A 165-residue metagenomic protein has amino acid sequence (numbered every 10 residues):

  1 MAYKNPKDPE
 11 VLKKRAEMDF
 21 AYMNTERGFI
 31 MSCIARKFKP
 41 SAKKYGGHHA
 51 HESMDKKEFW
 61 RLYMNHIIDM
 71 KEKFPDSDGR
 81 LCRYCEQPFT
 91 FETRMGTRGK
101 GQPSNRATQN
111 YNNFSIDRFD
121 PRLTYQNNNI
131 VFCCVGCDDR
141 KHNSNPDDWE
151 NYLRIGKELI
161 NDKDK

Functional and structural regions predicted by a protein language model:
M1-R83, Q87-F91, Q126, N151-K163: Contiguous alpha-helical segments
V11-K13, F74-P75, G99, F132-C134 (+2 more regions): Generic ordered-secondary-structure signal
H51, D55, R61, R83 (+2 more regions): Histidine-centered nuclease catalytic patch
R118, G136, R140-K141, D148-K165: Domain-exit/linker segments immediately C-terminal to small folded modules
N129, P146-W149: Single-residue recognition of alpha-helix boundary sites
